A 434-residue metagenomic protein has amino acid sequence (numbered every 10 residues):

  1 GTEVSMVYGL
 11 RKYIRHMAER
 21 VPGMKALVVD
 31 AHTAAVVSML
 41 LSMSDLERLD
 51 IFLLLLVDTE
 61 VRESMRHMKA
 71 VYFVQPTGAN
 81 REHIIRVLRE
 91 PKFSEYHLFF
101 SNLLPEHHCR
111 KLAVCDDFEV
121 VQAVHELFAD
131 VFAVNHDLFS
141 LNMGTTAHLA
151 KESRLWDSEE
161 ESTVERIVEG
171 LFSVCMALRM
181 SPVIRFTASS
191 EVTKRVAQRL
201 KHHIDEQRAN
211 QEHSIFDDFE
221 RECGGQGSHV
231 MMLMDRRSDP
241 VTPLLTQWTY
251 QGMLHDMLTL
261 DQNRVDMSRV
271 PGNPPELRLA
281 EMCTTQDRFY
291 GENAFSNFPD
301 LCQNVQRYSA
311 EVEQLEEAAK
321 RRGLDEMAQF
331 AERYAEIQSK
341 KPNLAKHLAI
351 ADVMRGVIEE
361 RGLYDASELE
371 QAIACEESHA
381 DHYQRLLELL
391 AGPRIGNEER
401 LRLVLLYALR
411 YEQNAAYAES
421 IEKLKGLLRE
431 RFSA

Functional and structural regions predicted by a protein language model:
G1-A434: Extended, well-folded catalytic/binding cores that form a central cleft or groove in large enzyme and scaffold domains
